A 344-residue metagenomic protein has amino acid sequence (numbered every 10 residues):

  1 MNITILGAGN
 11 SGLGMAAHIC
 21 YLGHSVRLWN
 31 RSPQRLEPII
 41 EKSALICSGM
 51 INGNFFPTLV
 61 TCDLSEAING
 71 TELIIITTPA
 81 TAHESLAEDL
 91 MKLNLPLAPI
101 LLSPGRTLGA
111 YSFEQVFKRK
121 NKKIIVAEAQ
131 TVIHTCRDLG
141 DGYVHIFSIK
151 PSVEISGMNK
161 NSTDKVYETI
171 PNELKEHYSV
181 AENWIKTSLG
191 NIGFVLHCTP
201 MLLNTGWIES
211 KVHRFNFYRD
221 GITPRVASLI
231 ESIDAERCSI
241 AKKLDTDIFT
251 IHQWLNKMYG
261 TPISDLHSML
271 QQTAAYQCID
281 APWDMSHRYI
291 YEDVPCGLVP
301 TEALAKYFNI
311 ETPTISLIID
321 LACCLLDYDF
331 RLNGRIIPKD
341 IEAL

Functional and structural regions predicted by a protein language model:
M1-G49: NAD(P)+-binding Rossmann beta1-loop-alpha1 motif at the extreme N-terminus of oxidoreductases
G23, P57-T58, T71, L97: Short, well-ordered alpha-helix to beta-strand connector turns
I51-G70: Short acidic low-complexity segments
I75, A80-G142: Rossmann-like NAD(P)(H) cofactor-binding subdomain of soluble oxidoreductases
G140, F147-N216, D220-W254: Internal alpha-helical scaffold of NAD(P)-dependent oxidoreductase catalytic cores
A227-L344: NAD(P)-dependent Rossmann-like dehydrogenase/reductase catalytic/cofactor-binding core
